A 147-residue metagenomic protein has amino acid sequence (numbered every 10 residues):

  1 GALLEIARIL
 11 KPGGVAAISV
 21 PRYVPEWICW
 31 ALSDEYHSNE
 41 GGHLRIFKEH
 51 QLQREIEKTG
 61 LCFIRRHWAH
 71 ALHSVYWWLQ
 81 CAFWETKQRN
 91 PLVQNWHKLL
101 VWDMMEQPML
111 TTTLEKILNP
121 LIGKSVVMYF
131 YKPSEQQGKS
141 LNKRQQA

Functional and structural regions predicted by a protein language model:
G1-V15: A short glycine-rich, Lys/Arg-flanked "PGG" loop and its adjoining helix->strand segment in the class I
I6-A7, L44, Q53, E115: Solvent-exposed, non-membrane alpha-helical residues enriched in polar/charged side chains
G13, V24-E26, L72: Feature marks short, surface-exposed loop/turn motifs that line or immediately flank catalytic pockets and channel
I18-R45, Q53-R54: Short, glycine-/aromatic-enriched active-site segment of Class I SAM-dependent methyltransferases
P21-R22, W68-S74: Short, solvent-exposed turn/loop segments enriched in Gly/Ser/Thr/Pro and often Arg
A31, H73-A147: A C-terminal cap/extension of S-adenosyl-L-methionine-dependent methyltransferases that defines the acceptor-substrate
H43-G60, R66: Short alpha-helix
R45, W68, N119-L121: Aromatic-acidic/polar surface patches that form glycan- and anion
